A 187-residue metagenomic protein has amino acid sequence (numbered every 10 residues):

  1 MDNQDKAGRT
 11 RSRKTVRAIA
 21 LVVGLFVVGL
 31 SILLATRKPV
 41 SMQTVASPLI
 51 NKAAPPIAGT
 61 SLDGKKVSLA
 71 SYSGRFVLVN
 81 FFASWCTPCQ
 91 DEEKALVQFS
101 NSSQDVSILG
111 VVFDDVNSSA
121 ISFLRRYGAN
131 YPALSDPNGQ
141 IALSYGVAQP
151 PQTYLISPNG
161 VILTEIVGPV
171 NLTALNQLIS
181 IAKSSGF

Functional and structural regions predicted by a protein language model:
M1-P56, F187: N-terminal targeting signals for export/organelle localization
P55, V77, P150-P151: Short loop/turn microsegments at loop-to-beta-strand junctions
L62, Y72, P158: Short, ordered coil/turn segments that flank beta-strands lining enzyme active or ligand-binding pockets
V67-Q90, L96: Short active-site neighborhood of thiol/selenol oxidoreductases, capturing the structured segment around
L78-V79, I108, T153: Hydrophobic beta-strand anchors of alpha/beta hydrolase catalytic cores
Q90-Y127, P137-S144: Structural microenvironment flanking redox-active thiols in thiol-disulfide oxidoreductases
S122-N130, S135-F187: Thiol/disulfide oxidoreductase modules built on the thioredoxin-like
